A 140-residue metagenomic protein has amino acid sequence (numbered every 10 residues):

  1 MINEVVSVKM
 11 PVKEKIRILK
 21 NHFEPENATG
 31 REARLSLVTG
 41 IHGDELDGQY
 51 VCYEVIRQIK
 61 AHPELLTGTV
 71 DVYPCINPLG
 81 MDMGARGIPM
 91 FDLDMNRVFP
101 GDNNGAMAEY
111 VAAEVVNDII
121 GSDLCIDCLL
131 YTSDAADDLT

Functional and structural regions predicted by a protein language model:
K15-H22: A short loop-to-beta-strand scaffold at the N-terminal edge of the catalytic core in hydrolase folds
E26-R34: Proline/glycine-enriched tight loop/beta-turn segments at coil->beta junctions that connect or precede beta-strands
R31-E32, C52-D92, N96: Short helix-loop-beta-strand segments that form the rim/entrance of peptidase-like active sites
G40, V72, I126: Divalent metal-coordination and catalytic microenvironments
H42-Y50: Di-metal (Zn2+ and/or Mg2+/Mn2+) metal-binding site signature of metallo-dependent hydrolases with the MBL/beta-CASP
M81-N117: A generic, well-ordered mixed alpha/beta core segment in the N-terminal half of proteins
S122: An anion/phosphate-binding loop that grips the pyrophosphate of nucleotide cofactors and donors
Y131-T140: Single conserved hydrophobic/aromatic residue that forms the stacking wall/gate of nucleotide- or nucleobase-binding
